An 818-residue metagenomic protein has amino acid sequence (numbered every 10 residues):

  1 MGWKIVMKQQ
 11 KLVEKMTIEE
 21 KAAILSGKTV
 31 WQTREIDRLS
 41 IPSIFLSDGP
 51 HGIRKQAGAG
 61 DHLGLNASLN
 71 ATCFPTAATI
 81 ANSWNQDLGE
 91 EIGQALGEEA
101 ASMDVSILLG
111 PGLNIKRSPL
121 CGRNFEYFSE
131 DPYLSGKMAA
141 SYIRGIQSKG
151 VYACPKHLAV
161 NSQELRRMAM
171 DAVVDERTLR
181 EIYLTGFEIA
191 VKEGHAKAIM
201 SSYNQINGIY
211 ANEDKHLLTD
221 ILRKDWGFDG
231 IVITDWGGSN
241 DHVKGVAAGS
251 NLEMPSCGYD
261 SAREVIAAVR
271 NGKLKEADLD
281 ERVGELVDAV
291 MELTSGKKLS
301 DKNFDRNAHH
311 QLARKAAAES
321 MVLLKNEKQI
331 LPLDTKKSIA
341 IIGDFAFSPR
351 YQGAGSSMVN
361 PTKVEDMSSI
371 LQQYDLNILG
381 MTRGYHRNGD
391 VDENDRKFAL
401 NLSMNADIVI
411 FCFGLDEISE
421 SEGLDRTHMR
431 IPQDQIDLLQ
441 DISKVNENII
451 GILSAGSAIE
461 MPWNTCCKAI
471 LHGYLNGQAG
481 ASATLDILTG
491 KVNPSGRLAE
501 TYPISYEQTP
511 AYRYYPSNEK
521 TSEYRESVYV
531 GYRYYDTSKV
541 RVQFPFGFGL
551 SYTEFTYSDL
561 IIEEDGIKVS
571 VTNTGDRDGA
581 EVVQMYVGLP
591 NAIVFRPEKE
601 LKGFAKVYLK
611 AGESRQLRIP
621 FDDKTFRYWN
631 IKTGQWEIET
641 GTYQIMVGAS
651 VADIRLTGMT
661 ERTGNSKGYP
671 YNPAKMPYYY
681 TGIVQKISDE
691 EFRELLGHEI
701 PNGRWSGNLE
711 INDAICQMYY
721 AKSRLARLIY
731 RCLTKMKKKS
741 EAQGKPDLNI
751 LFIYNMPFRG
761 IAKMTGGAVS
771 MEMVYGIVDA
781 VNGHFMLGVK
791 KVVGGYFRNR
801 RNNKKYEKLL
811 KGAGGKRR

Functional and structural regions predicted by a protein language model:
M1-K624, T642-V647, V651, M756 (+4 more regions): Glycoside hydrolase catalytic-domain context in secreted enzymes
D623-P670: Terminal connector regions
V651-A652, G658-I729: Charged, amphipathic alpha-helical linkers/stalks
E694-R818: Long, low-hydrophobicity ectodomains and other hydrophilic envelope-associated domains
